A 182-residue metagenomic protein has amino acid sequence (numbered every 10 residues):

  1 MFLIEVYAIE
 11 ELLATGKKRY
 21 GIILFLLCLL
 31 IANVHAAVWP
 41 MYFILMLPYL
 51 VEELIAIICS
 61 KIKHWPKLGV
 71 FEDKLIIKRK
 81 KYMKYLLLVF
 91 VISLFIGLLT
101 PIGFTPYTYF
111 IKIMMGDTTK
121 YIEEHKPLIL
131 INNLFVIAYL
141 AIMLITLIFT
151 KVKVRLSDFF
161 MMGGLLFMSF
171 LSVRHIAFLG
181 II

Functional and structural regions predicted by a protein language model:
M1, K18, W39, F43 (+3 more regions): Catalytic cores of large soluble enzymes that bind and process phosphate-bearing ligands
F2-E5, F25-L30, M41-A56, G163-G164 (+1 more regions): Hydrophobic transmembrane alpha-helices of multi-pass, membrane-embedded glycosylation machinery
F2-G21, E53, L144-T150: Membrane-interface transmembrane helices that cradle and orient dolichyl/undecaprenyl
E11-L29, K84-L88, L156-M161: Short hydrophobic alpha-helices at membrane interfaces in multi-pass membrane enzymes
G21-A37, I92-I96, G163-S169: Membrane-interface alpha helices of multi-pass inner-membrane proteins
A36-V152: Transmembrane catalytic cores of multi-pass membrane glycosyltransferases and polysaccharide-assembly enzymes
L165-I182: Hydrophobic/aromatic-rich transmembrane helices and adjacent perimembrane loops
